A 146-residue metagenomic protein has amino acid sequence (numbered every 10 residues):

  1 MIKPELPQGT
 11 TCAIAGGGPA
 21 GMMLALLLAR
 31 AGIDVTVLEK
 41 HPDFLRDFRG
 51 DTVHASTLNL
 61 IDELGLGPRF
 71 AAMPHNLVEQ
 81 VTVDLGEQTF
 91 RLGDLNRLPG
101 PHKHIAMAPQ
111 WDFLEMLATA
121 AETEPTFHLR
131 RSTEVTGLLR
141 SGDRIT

Functional and structural regions predicted by a protein language model:
P4-A20: Beta1/beta-strand and adjacent pyrophosphate-binding region of the FAD-binding site in flavoprotein oxidoreductases
A15, A29-R49: Glycine-rich FAD pyrophosphate-binding loop
G32, G65, P125-T126: Short glycine-rich hinge loops at helix-strand junctions in the catalytic core of two-component histidine kinases
H54-A120: Active-site-adjacent segment of FAD-dependent monooxygenases/related oxidoreductases
A120-H128: A structural motif corresponding to the C-terminal end of an alpha-helix and its immediate exit/capping segment
R131-I145: A conserved short coil-to-beta-strand element within the FAD-binding core of flavoproteins
